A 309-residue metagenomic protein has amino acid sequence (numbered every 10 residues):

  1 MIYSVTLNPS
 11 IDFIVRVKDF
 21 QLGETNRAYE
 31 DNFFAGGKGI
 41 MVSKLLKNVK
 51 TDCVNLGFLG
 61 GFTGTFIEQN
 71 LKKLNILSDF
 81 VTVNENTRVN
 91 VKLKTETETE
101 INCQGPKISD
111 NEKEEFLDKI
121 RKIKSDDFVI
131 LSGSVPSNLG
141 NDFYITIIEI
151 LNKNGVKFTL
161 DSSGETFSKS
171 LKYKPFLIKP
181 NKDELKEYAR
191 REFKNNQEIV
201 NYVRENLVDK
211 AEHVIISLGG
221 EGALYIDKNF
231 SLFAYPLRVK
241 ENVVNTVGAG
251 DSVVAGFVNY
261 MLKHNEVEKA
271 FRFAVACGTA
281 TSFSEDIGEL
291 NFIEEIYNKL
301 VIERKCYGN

Functional and structural regions predicted by a protein language model:
M1-L56, G64-F66, G308-N309: Glycine-rich phosphate/adenosyl-contacting loop at the front of the ribokinase-like
E24, K47-D127, E295-N309: Conserved N-terminal subdomain of the carbohydrate kinase-like
L46, N181, G250: Short, conserved phosphate/pyrophosphate- and ester-handling motifs at nucleotide-, phospho-/glycolipid
K47, N152, L262: Gly/Ala-rich phosphate-binding loop of Rossmann-like dinucleotide-binding domains, activating on the conserved
E100-N102, D126-G133, D161, K179-E184: Short beta-strands and strand-loop turn motifs
E114-L117, G140-I148, K194-V200, P236-V239: Charged helix-capping and loop-helix junction motifs
I145-S231: Conserved phosphate/ATP/ADP-binding segment of small-molecule kinases
S168, N196-N309: Conserved phosphate-binding/catalytic region of the ribokinase-like
